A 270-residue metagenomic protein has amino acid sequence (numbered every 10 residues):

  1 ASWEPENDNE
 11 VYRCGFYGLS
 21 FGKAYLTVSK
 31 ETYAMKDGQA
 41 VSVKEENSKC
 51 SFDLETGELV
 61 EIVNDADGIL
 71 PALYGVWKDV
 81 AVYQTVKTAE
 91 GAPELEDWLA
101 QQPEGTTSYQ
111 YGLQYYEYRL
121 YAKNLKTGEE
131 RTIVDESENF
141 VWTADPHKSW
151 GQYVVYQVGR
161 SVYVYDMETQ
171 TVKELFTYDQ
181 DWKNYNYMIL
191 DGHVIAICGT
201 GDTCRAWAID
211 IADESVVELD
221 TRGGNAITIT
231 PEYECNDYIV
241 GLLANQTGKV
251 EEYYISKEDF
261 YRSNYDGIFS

Functional and structural regions predicted by a protein language model:
A1-D8, T32-D65, E96-D135, G159-Y178 (+2 more regions): Surface-exposed loop/turn elements that mediate protein-protein interactions on large endomembrane-trafficking
N9-S20, D67-K78, D135-W150, Q180-D191 (+2 more regions): Repeated scaffold domains used in trafficking and secretory/extracellular systems, primarily beta-propellers
G18, V43, D53, G75 (+7 more regions): Residue-level signal for WD-repeat beta-propeller blades
G22, D79, Q152, R160 (+5 more regions): Beta-strand-connecting loop/turn residues
Y25-V28, V82-Q84, V155-Q157, A196-I197 (+1 more regions): Residue position within the beta-strands of beta-propeller blades
Y187-Y238: Ankyrin-repeat and related helical/solenoid repeat scaffolds used for protein-protein interactions
